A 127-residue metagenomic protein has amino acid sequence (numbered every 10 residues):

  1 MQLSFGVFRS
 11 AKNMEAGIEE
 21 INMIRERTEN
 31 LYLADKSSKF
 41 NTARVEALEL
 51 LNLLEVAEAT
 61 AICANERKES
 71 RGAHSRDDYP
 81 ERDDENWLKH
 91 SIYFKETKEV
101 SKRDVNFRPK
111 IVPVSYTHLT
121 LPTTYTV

Functional and structural regions predicted by a protein language model:
M1-L119: Glycine- and aromatic-enriched mobile tails/lids
H118-V127: Single conserved hydrophobic/aromatic residue that forms the stacking wall/gate of nucleotide- or nucleobase-binding
